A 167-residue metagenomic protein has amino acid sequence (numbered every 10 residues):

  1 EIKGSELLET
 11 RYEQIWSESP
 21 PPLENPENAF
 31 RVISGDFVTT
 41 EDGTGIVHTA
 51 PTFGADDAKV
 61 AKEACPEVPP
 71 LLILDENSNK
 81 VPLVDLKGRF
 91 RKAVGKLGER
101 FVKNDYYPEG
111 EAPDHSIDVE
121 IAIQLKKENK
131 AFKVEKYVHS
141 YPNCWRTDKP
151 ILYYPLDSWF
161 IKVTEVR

Functional and structural regions predicted by a protein language model:
E1-R167: Non-cofactor substrate-recognition interfaces
